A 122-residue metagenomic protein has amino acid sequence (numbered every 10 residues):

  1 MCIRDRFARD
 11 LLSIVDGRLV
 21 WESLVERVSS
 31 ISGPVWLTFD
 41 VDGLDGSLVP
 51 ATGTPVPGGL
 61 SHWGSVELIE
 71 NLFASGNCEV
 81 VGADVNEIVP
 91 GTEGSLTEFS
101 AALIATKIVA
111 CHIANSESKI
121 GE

Functional and structural regions predicted by a protein language model:
M1-D5: Conserved small/polar residues in nucleotide/adenosyl-binding loops
R6-E122: Catalytic cores of soluble, metal-dependent hydrolases
